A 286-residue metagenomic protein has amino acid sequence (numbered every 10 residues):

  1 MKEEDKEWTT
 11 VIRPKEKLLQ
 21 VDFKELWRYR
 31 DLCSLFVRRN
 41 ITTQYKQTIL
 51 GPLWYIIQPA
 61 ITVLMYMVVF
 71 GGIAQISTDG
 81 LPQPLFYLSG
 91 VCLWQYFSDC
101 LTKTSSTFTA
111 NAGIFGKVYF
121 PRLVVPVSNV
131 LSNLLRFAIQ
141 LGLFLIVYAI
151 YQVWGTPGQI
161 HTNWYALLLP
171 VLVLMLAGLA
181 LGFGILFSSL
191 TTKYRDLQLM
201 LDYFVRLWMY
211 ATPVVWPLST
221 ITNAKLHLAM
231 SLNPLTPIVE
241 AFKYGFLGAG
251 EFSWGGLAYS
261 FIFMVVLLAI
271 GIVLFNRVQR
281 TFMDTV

Functional and structural regions predicted by a protein language model:
M1-V286: Hydrophobic transmembrane alpha-helices and immediately adjacent juxtamembrane helices of multi-pass inner-membrane
